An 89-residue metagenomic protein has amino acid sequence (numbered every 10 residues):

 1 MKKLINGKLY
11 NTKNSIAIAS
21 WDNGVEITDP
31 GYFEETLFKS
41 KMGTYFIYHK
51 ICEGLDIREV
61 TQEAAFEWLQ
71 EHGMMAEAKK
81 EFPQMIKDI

Functional and structural regions predicted by a protein language model:
M1-I89: Secondary-structure transition motif
